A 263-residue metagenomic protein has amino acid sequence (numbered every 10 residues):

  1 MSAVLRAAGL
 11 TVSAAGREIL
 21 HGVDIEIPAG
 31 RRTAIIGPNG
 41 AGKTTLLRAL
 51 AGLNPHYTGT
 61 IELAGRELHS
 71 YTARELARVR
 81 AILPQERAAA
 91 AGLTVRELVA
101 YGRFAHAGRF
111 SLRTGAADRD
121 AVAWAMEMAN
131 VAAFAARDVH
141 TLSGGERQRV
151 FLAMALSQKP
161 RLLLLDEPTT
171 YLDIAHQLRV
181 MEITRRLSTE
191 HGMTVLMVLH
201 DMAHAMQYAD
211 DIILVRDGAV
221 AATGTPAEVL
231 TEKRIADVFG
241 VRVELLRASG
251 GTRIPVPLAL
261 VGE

Functional and structural regions predicted by a protein language model:
A51: Helix-to-loop junction immediately C-terminal to a conserved catalytic motif
G59-E67, L76: Conserved ABC transporter NBD signature motif
A100, G115-F134: Conserved ABC ATPase "signature" region
D138-L142, E146: Conserved ABC ATPase signature
K159: Conserved catalytic motifs of ABC-family nucleotide-binding domains
L163-E167: Catalytic Walker B motif of ABC-type/P-loop ATPase nucleotide-binding domains
F239-E263: ABC ATPase nucleotide-binding domains
